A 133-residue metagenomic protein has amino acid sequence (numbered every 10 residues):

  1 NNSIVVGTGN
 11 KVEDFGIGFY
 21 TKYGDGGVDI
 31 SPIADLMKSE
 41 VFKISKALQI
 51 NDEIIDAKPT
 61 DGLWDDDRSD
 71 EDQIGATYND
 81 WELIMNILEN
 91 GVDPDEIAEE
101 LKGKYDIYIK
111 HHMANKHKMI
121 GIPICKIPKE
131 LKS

Functional and structural regions predicted by a protein language model:
N1-S133: ATP/NTP-dependent adenylation/nucleotidyl-transfer catalytic domains that generate, transfer, or process NMP-activated
